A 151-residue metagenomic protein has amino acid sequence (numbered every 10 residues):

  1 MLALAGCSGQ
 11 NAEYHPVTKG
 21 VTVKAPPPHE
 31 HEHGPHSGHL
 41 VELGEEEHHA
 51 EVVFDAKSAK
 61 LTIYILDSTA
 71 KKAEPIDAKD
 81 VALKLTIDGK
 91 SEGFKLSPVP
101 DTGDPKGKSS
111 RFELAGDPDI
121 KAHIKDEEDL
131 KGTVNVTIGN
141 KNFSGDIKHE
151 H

Functional and structural regions predicted by a protein language model:
M1-A3: Sec-dependent N-terminal signal peptides
A5-H151: Intrinsically disordered, low-complexity terminal tails/loops enriched in metal-binding residues
